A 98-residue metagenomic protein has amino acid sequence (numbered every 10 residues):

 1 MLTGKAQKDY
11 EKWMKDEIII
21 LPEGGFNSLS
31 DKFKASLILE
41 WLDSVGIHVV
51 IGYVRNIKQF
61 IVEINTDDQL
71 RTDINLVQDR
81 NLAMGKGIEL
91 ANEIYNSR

Functional and structural regions predicted by a protein language model:
L2, K8-Q78, E89, E93 (+1 more regions): N-terminal segment of the canonical double-stranded RNA-binding domain
D79-R80, M84: Catalytic phosphate/metal-binding cores of nucleic-acid and nucleotide-processing enzymes, i.e., regions that mediate
